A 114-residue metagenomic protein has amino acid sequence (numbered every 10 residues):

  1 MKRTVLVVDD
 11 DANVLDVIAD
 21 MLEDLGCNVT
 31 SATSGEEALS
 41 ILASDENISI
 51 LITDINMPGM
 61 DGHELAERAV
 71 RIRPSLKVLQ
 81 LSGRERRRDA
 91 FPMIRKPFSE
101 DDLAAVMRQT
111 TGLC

Functional and structural regions predicted by a protein language model:
D9: Conserved acidic carboxylate
A12-T30: Two-component/phosphorelay signaling modules centered on CheY-like receiver
S31-S40, G62: Helix N-cap/capping motif at the beta->alpha junctions
S40, H63-L76: Short amphipathic alpha-helix used as the core "switch/output" element in two-component signaling
D54: Active-site residues of response regulator receiver
M57: Receiver (REC) domain active-site loop signature in two-component systems and cognate sites in sensor histidine kinases
L79-L81: Hydrophobic/aromatic residues positioned on beta-strands within the core alpha/beta folds
F98-C114: C-terminal output helix
